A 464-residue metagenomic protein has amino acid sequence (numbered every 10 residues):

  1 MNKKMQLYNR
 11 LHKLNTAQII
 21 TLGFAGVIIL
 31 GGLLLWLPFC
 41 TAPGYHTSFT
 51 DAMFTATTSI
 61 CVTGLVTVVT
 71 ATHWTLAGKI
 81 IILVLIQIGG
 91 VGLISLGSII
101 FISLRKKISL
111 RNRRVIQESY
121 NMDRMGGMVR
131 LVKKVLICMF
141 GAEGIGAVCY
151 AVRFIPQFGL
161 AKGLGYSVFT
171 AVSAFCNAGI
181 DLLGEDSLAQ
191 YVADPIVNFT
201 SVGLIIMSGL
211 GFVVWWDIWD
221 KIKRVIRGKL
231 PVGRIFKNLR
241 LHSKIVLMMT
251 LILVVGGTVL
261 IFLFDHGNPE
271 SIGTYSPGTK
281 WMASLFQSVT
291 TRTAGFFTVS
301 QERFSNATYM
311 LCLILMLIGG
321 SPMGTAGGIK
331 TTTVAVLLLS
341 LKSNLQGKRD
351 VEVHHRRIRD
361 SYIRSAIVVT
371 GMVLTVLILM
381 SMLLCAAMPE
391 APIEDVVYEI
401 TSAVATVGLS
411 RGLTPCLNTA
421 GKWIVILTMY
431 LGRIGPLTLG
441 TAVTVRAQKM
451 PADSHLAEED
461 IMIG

Functional and structural regions predicted by a protein language model:
M1-G464: Membrane-proximal intracellular helices of multi-pass ion channels
